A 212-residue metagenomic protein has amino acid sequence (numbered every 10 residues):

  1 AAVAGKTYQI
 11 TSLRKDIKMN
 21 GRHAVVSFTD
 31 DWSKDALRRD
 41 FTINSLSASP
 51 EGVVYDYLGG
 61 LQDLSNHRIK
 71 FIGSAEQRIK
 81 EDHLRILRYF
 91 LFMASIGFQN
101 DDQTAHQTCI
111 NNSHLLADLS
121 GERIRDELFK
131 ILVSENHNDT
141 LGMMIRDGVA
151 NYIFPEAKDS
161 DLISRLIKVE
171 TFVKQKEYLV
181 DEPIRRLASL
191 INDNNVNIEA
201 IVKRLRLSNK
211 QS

Functional and structural regions predicted by a protein language model:
A1-S212: Catalytic cores of the polymerase beta-like nucleotidyltransferase superfamily and closely associated nucleotide
